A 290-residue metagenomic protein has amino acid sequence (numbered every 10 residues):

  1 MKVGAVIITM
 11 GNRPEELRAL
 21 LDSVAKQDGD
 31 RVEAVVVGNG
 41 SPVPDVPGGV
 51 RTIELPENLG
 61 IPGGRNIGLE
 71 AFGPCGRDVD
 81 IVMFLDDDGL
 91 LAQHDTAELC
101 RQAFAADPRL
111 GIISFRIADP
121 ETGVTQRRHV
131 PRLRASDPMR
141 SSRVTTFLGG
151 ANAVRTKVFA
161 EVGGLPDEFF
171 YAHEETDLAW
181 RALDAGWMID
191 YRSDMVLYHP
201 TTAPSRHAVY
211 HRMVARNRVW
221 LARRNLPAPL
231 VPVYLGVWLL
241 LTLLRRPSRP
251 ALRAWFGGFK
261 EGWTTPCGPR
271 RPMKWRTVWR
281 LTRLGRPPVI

Functional and structural regions predicted by a protein language model:
M1-S23: N-proximal low-complexity "stem/linker" segments adjacent to membrane-targeting elements
D22-R31: Short, acidic, metal-binding catalytic loop of nucleotide-sugar glycosyltransferases
L55-C75: Glycine-rich, basic loop-to-helix element that forms the pyrophosphate-binding segment of sugar-nucleotide handling
R77-L90: Short beta-strand-to-loop acidic/aromatic patch adjacent to the donor-nucleotide binding site
L90-Q126: Conserved donor NDP-sugar-binding/catalytic core segment of glycosyltransferases
D119, S136-V154, T176, R206: A recurrent flexible, glycine/aromatic-enriched loop bordering the glycosyltransferase active site that acts as
T146-V154, V158-G163, E168-V196: A short, conserved alpha-helix in the catalytic core of glycosyltransferases
M213, P229-I290: Non-catalytic, C-terminal membrane-associated alpha-helical segments of glycosyltransferases
